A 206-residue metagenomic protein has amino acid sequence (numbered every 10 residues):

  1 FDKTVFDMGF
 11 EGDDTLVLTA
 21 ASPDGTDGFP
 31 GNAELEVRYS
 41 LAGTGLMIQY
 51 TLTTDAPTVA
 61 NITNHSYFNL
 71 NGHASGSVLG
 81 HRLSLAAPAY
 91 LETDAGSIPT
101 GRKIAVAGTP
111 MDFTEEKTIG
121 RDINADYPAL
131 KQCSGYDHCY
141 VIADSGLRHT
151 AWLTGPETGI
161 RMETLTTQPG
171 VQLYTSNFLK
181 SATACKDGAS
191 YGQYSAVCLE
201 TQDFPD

Functional and structural regions predicted by a protein language model:
F1-D206: An exposed, glycine/acidic-rich loop-and-rim segment of catalytic or binding clefts
